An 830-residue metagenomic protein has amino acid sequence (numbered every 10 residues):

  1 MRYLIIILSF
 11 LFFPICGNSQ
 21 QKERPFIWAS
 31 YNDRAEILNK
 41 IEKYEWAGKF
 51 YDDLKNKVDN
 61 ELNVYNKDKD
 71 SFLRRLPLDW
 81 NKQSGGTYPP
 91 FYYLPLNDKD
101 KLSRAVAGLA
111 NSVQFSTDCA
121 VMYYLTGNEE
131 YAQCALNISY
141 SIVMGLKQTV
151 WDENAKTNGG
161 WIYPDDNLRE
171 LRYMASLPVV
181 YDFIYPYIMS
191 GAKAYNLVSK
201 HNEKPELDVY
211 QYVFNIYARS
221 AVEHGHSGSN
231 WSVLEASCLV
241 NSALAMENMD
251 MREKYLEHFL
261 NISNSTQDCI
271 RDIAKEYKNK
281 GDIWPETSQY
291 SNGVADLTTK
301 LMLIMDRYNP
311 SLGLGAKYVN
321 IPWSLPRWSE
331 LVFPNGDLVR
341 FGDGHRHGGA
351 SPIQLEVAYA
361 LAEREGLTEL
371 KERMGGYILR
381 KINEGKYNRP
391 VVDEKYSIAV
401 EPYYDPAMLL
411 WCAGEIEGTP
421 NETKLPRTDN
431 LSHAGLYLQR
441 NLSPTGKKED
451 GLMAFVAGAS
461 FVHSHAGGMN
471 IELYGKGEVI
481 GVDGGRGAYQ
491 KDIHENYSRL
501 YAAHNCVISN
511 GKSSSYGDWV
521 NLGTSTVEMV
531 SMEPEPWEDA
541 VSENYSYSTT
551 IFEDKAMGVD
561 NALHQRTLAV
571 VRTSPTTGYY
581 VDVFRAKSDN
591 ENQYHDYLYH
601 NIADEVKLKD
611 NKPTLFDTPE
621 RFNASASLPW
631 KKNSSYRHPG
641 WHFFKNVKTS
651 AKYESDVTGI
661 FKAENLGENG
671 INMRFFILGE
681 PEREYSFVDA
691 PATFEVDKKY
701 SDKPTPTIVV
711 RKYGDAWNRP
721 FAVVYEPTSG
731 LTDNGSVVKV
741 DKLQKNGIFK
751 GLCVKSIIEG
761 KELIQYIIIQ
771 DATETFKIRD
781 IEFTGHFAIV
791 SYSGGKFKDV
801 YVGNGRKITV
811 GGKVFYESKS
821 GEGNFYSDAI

Functional and structural regions predicted by a protein language model:
M1-Q21: Bacterial Sec-dependent N-terminal signal peptides
Q20-N97: Low-complexity, Ser/Thr/Pro/Gly-enriched N-terminal "stalk/linker" regions
Q20-P25, A457-M469, P706-V710: Short acidic, Pro/Gly- and aromatic-enriched capping/linker segments at domain boundaries
Y51, R104-P326, E330-L338, G344-H345: Aromatic-lined, polymer-binding surfaces characteristic of secreted/periplasmic polysaccharide-degrading enzymes
L312-E401: C-terminal, helix-dominated tail/subdomain
K386-R621, A626, D715-G730, D741-Q744: Catalytic and substrate-binding regions of extracellular carbohydrate-active enzymes, especially polysaccharide lyases
L598-I677: Polysaccharide-binding surfaces and accessory modules of carbohydrate-active proteins
L608, S701, T707-P720, Y725-I830: Non-catalytic terminal regions with compositionally biased, polar/charged low complexity
